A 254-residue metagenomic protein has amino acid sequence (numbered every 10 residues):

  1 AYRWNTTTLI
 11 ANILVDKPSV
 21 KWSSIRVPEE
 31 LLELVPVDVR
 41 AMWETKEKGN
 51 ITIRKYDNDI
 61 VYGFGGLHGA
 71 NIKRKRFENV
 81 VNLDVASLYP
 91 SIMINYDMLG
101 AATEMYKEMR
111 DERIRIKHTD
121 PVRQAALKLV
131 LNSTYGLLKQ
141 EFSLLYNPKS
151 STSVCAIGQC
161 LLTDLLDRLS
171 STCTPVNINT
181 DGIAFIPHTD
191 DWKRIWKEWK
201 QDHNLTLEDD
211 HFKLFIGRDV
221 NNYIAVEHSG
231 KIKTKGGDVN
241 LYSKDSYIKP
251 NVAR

Functional and structural regions predicted by a protein language model:
A1-S91, D164-G217, G237: Conserved "right-hand" nucleotidyltransferase catalytic core of DNA-directed polymerases
N82-E108: Extended active-site and interfacial segments that coordinate phosphate-rich ligands in large catalytic machineries
L83-A86, P90, Q124-N132, Q159: Non-catalytic, well-ordered alpha-helical scaffold segments
S91-I94, E108-R110, L138-L144, V176-N179: Short acidic (Asp/Glu) and glycine-rich catalytic loops that position anionic groups and cofactors
N95-G100, D191-I195, I224: Short secondary-structure boundary/capping segments
R110-L145: Active-site cores of enzymes that catalyze phosphoryl transfer or operate on phosphate-rich substrates
L129-Y135, Y146-L166: Conserved pre-motif C helix in the palm subdomain of viral-like polymerases
I224-R254: Active-site and adjacent loop segments of nucleotide-processing enzymes that use two-metal-ion phosphate chemistry
